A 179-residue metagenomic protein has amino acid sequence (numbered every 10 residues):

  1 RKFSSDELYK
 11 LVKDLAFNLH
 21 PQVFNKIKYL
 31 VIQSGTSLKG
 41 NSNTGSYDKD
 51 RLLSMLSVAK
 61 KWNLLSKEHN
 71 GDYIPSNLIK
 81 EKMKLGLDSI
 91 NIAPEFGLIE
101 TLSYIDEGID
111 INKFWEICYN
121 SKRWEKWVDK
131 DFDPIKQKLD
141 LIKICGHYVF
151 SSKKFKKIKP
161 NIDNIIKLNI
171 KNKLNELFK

Functional and structural regions predicted by a protein language model:
R1-L168, N172, E176: Active-site capping/gating regions of soluble enzymes
